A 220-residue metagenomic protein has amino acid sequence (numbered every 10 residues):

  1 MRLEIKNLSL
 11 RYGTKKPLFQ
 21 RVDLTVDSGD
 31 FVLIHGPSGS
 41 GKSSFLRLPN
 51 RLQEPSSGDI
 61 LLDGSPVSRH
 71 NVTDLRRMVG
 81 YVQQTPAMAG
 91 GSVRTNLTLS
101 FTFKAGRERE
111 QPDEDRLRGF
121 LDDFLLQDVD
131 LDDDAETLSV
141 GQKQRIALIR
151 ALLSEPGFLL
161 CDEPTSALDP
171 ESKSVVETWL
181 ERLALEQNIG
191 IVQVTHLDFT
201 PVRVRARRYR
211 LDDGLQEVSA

Functional and structural regions predicted by a protein language model:
M1-I5, S9-R21, N71: A short, flexible loop at the N-terminus of ABC-type nucleotide-binding domains that lies
H35-P37: The feature captures the beta-strand-to-loop junction immediately N-terminal to the Walker
N50: Helix-to-loop junction immediately C-terminal to a conserved catalytic motif
G58-P66, L75: Conserved ABC transporter NBD signature motif
G91-G106: Q-loop/switch helix immediately C-terminal to the Walker
D134-L138, Q142: Conserved ABC ATPase signature
L159-E163: Catalytic Walker B motif of ABC-type/P-loop ATPase nucleotide-binding domains
